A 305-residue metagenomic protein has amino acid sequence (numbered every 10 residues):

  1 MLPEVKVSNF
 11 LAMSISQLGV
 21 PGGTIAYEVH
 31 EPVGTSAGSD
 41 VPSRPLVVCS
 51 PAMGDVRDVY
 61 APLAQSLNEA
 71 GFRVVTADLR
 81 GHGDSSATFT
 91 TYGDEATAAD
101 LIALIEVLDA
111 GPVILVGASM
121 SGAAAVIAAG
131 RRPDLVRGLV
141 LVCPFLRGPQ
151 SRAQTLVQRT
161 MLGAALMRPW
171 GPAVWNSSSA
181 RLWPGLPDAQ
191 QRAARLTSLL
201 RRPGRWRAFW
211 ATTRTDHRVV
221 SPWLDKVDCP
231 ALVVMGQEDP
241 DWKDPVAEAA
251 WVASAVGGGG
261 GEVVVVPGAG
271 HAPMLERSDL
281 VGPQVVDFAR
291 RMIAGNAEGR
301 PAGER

Functional and structural regions predicted by a protein language model:
V5-I25: N-terminal cap/lid segment of alpha/beta-hydrolase-fold proteins
H30-D84: Conserved HGGG/HGGXW glycine-rich cap/lid loop of the alpha/beta-hydrolase fold
A61, E69, R73-V116, L275 (+1 more regions): Active-site loop/oxyanion-hole signature of alpha/beta-hydrolase fold enzymes
G117, S121-A125: Gly/Ala-rich beta-loop-alpha elbow adjacent to hydrolase catalytic centers
G130, R137-M167: Flexible "cap/lid" loop of the alpha/beta hydrolase fold
Q150, P169-D225: Conserved alpha/beta-hydrolase catalytic His-Asp/Glu region
P230-A269: Conserved loop-alpha-helix segment in the C-terminal half of the alpha/beta-hydrolase fold that carries the catalytic
G257-R305: Catalytic active-site module of serine/aspartate enzymes centered on a nucleophile-bearing elbow/loop
